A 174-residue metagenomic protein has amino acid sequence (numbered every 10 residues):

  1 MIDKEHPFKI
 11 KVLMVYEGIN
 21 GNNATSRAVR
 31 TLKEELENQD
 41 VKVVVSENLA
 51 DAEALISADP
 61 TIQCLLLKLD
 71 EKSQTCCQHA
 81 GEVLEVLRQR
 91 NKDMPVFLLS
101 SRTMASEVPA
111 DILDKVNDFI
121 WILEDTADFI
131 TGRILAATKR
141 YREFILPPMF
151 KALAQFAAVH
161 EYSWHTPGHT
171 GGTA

Functional and structural regions predicted by a protein language model:
M1-K42, D128-A174: Non-catalytic signal-transmission and effector/linker regions of two-component phosphorelay proteins
M14, F97-L98: Structural beta-sheet core signal
T25-V29, L49, T61-D93, S100-E107: Conserved phosphotransfer microenvironments
E35-E37, E85-R90, A110-K115: Short, surface-exposed basic-aromatic patches at helix termini and helix-loop junctions that form
D40-N48, L55: Short hydrophobic/Thr-rich beta-strand motif most characteristic of the beta2 strand and flanking loop of CheY-like
V45-E47, C76, S100-F156: Output/docking surface of receiver
E53-I56, T131: Alpha2 helix of the CheY-like receiver
L65, V96, F119-W121: Two-component signal transduction core modules
